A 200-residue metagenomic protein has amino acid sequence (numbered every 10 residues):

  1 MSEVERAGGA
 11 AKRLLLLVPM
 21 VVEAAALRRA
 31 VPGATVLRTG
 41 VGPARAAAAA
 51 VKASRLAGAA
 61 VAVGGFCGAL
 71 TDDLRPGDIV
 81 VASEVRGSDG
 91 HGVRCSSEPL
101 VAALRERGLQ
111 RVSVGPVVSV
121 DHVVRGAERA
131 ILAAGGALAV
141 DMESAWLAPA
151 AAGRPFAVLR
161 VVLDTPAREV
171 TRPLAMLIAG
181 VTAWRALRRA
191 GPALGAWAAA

Functional and structural regions predicted by a protein language model:
M1-L15: A short, flexible N-terminal coil/short beta segment enriched in small residues
A11-A200: Glycine-rich phosphate- or other oxyanion-binding loops that anchor nucleotides, phosphorylated ligands
